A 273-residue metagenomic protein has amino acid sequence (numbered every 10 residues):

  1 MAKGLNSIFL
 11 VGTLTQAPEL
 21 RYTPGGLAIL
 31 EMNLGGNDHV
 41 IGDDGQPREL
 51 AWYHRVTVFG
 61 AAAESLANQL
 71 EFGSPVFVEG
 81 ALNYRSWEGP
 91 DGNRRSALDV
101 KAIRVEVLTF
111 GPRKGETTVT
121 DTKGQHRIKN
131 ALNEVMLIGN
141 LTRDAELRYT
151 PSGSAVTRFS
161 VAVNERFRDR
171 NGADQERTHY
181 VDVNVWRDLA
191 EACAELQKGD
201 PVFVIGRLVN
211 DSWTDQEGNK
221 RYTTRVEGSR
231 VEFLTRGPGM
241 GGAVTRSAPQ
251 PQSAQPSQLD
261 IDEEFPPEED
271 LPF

Functional and structural regions predicted by a protein language model:
M1-D99: Ordered, small/hydrophobic-rich secondary-structure cores
M1-L5, E19-G26, G42-P47, G92-N93 (+7 more regions): Acidic, gly/ser/pro-rich intrinsically disordered tails
F9-Q16, L34, F72-Y84, A102 (+4 more regions): OB-fold and OB-like beta-barrel modules that bind single-stranded nucleic acids
E31-G35, R55-T57, L98-V100, R158-V163 (+2 more regions): Short, acidic/hydrophobic/Gly-rich beta-strand patch recurrent on exposed beta strands that often constitutes part
A51-R55, D174-D182: Short histidine-centered catalytic/ligand-binding loop motif
F59-E88, V185-R221: Beta-rich strand-turn-strand
A63, A102-I103, A190, G228: Long alpha-helical scaffolds
D99-V100, R104, T109-F110: Hydrophobic alpha-helical segments and helix pairs
